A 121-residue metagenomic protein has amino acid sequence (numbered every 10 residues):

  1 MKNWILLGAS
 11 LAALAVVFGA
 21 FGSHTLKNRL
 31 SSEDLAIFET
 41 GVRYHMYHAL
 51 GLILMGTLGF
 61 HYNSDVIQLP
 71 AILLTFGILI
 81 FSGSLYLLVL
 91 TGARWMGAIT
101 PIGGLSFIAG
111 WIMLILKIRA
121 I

Functional and structural regions predicted by a protein language model:
M1-I121: Polytopic transmembrane helical bundles with strong interfacial aromatic enrichment
